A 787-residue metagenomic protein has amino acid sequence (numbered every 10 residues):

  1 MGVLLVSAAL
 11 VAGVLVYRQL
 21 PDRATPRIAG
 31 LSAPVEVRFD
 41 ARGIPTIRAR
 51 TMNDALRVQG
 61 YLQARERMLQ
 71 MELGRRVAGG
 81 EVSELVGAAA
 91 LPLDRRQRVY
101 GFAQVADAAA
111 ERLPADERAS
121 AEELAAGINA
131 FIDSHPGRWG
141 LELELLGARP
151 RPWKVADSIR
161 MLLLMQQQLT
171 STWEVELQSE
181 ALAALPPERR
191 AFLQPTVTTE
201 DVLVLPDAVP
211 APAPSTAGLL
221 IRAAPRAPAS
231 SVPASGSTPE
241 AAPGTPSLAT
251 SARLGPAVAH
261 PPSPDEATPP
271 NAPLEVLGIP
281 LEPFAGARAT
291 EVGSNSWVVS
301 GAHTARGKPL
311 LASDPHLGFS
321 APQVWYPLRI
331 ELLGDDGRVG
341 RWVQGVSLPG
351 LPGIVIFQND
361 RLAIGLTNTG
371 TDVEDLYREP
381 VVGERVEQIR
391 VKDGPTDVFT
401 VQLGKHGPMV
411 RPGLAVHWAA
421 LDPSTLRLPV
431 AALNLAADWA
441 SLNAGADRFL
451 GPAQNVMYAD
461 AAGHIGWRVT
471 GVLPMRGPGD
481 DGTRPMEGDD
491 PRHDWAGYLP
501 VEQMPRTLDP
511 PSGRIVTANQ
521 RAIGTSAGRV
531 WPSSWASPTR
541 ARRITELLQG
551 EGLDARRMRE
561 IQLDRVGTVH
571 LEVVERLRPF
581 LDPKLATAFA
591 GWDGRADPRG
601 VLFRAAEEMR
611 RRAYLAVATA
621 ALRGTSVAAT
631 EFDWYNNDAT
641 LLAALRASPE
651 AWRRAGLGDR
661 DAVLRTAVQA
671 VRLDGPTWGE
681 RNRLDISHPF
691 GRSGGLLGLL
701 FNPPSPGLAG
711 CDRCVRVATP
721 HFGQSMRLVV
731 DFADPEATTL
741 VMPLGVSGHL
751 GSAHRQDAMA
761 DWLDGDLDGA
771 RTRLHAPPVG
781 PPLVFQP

Functional and structural regions predicted by a protein language model:
M1-G13: Hydrophobic membrane-insertion alpha-helices, especially the h-region of bacterial N-terminal signal peptides
A12-L310, P315, A321, L333-D335 (+1 more regions): Substrate-recognition/specificity elements adjacent to catalytic centers across diverse enzyme folds
A103, A125-A126, A420-V456, A461-A462 (+1 more regions): Proteins synthesized as precursors that undergo proteolytic processing into mature forms
L317-L333, A436-L450: Short active-site loop/helix that positions an aromatic residue
D336-L403, D422-P423, V430-L435: Compact, glycine/acidic-enriched structural inserts
E374, E379, G451-L547, E551 (+2 more regions): Hydrophobic alpha-helical segments
V530-K584, D661-P787: Terminal end segments
M609-S687: Charged, long alpha-helical assembly modules
